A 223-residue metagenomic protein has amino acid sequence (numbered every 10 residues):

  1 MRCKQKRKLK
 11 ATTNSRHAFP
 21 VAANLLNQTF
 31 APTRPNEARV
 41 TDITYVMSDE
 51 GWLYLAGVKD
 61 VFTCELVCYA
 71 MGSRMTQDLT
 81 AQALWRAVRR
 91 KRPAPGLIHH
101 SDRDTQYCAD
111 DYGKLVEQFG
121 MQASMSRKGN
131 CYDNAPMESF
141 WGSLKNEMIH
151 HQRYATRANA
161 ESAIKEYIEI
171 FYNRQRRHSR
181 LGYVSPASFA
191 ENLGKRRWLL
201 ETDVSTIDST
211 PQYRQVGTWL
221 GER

Functional and structural regions predicted by a protein language model:
M1-R223: Charged DNA-binding/catalytic regions of mobile-element recombinases
